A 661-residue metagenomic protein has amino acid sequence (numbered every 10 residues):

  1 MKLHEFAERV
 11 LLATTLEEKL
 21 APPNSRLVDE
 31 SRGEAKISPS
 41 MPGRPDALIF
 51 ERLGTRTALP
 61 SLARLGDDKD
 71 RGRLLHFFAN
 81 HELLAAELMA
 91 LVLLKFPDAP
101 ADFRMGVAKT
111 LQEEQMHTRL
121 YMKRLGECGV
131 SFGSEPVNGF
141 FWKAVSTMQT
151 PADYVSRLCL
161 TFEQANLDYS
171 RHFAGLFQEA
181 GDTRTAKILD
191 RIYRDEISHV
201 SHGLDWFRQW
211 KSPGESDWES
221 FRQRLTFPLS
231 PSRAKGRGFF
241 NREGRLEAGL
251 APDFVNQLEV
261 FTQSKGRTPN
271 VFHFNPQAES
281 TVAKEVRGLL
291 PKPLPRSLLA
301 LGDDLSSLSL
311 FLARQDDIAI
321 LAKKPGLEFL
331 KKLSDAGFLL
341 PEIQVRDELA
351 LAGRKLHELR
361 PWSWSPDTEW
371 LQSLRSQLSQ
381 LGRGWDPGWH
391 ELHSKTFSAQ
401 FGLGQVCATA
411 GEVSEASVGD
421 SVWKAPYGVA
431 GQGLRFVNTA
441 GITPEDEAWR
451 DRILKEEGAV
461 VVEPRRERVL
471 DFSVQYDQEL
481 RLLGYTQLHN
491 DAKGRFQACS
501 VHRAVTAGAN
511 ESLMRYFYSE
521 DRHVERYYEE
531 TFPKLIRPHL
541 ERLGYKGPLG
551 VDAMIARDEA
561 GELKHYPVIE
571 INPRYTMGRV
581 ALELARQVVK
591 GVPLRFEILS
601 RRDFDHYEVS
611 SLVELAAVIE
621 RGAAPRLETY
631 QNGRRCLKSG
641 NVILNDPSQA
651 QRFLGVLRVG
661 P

Functional and structural regions predicted by a protein language model:
M1-T268: Non-heme di-metal
P252-K265, E562-H565, P573-P661: C-terminal active-site "lid" helix and adjoining low-complexity regulatory extension at the edge of ATP-using catalytic
R267-L310: N-terminal-proximal low-complexity accessory segments that begin disordered and transition into the first
S297-R314, A319-S417: Conserved N-proximal alpha/beta basic substrate-recognition cap immediately N-terminal to, or forming the N-lobe
A300, L480-A509, R574-T576, E583-P593: Extended active-site and interfacial segments that coordinate phosphate-rich ligands in large catalytic machineries
W389-V461, E467-R468, Q478-R481, V505-P533: Active-site nucleotide/adenylate-binding loops and adjacent lid/helix of ATP-dependent enzymes
E445-C499, G550, M554-V568, T576: Phosphate-binding site of ATP-dependent enzymes
E457, F496-L563, L599-N632: A long amphipathic alpha-helix within ATP-dependent nucleotide-binding catalytic cores
